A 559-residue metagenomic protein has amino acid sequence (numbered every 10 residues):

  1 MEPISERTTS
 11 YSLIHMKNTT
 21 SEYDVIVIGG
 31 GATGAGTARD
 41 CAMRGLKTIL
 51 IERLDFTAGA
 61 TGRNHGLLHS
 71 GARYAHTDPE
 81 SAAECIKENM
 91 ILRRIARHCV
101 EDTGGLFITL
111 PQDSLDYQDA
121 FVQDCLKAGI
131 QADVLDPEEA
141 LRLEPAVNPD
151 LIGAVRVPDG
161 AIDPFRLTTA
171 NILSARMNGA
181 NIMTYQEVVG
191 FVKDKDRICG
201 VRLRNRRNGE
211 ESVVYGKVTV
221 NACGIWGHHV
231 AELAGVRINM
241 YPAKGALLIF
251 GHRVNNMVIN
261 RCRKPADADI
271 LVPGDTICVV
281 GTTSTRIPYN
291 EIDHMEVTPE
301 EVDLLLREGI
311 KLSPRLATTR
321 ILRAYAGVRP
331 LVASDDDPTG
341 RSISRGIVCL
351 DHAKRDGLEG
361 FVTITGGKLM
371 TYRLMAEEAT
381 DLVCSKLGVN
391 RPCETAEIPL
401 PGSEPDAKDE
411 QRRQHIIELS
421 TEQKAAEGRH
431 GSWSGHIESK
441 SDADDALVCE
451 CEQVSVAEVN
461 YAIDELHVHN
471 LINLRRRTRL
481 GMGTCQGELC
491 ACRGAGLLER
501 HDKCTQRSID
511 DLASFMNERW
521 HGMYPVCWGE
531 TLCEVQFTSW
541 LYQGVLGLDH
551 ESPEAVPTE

Functional and structural regions predicted by a protein language model:
M1-V25, D40-R44: Extreme N-terminal leader/targeting segments of oxidoreductases
S5, I108-N178, M183-T184, G190-R197 (+4 more regions): Flavin (FAD/FMN) cofactor-binding and adjacent substrate-gating region of FAD-dependent oxidoreductase domains
S21-Y23, G209-V218: Core beta-strand elements of the Rossmann-like FAD/NAD(P) dinucleotide-binding domain in flavoenzyme oxidoreductases
V25-I49: N-terminal Rossmann-like FAD-binding beta1-loop-alpha1 element of flavoenzymes
A42-G62: Glycine-rich FAD pyrophosphate-binding loop
G66-L143, D269, E410-L419, E534 (+1 more regions): Dinucleotide-binding Rossmann-like beta1-alpha1 core, especially the glycine-rich loop that anchors the ADP
P164, S174, N239-A246, H252-V254 (+3 more regions): C-terminal catalytic lobe of FAD-dependent flavoproteins
N221-G235: Flavin (primarily FAD) binding-site architecture
